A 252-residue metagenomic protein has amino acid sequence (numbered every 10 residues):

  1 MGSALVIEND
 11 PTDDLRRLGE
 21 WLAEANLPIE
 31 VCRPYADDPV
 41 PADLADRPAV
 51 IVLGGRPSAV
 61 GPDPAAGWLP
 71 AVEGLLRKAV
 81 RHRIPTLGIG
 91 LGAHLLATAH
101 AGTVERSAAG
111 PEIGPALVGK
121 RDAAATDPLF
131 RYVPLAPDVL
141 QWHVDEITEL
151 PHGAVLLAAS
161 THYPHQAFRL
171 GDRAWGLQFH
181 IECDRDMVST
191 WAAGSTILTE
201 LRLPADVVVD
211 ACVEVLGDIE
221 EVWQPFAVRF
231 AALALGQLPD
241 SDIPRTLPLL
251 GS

Functional and structural regions predicted by a protein language model:
M1-L5: Extreme N-terminal starter segment of soluble prokaryotic enzymes
I7-N9, P34, L91, F179: Cofactor-binding loop segments of dinucleotide-utilizing enzymes, especially the Rossmann-like FAD- and NAD(P)+-binding
T12-R17: Short N-terminal binding/cap micro-motifs at the start of the first secondary-structure element
E20-L87: Flexible gly/pro-rich beta->alpha loop and the following alpha-helix that scaffold active-site loops
G61-P64, T98, A108: Conserved catalytic-core motifs of eukaryotic protein kinase domains, centered on the activation segment
G88, G92, A97, A101: Gly/Ala-rich beta-loop-alpha elbow adjacent to hydrolase catalytic centers
H100-D186: Pocket-forming structural segment of enzyme catalytic cores
C183-S252: Acyltransferase
